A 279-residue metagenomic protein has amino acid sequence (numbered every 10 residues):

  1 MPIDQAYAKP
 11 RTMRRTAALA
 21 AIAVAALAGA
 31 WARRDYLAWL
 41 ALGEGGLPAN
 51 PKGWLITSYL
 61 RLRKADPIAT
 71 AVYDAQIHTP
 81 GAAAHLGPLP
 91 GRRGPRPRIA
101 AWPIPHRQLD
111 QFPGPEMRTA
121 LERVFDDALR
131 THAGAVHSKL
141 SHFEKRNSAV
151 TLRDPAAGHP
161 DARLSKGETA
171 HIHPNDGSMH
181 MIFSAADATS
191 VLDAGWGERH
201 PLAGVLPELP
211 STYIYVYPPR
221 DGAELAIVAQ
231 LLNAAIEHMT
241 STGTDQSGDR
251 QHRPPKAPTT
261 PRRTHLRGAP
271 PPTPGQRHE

Functional and structural regions predicted by a protein language model:
P2-E279: Charge-dense, helix-prone N-terminal extensions
